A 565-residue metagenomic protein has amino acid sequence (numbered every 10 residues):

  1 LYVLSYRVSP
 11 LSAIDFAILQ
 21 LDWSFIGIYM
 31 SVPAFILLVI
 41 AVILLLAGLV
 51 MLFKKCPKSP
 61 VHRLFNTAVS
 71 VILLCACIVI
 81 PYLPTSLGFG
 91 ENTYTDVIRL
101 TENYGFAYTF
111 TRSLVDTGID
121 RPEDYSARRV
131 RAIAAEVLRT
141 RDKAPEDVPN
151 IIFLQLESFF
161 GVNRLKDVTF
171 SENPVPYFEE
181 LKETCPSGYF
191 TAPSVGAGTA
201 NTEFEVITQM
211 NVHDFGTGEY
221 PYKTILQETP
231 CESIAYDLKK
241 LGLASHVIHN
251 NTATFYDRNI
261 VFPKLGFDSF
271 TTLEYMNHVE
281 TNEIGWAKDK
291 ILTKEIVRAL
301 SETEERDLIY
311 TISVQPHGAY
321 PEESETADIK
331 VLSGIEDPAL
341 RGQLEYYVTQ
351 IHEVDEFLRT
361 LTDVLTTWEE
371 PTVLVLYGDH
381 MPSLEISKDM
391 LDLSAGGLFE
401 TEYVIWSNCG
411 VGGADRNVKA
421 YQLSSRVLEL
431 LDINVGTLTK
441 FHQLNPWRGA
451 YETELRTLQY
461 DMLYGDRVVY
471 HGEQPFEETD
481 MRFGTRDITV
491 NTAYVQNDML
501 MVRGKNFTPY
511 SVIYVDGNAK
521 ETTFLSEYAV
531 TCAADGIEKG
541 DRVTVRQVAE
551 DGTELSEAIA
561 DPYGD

Functional and structural regions predicted by a protein language model:
L1-L100, K539-R542: Transmembrane and membrane-interface helices of multi-pass, inner-membrane envelope-modifying transferases
S5, I26-P33, K55-S59, T117 (+7 more regions): Short secondary-structure junctions and interdomain/linker hinges
F16-I28, F35-I36, Y108-I119, D124-T140 (+4 more regions): Short alpha-helical interface patches
F16-L19, N103-Y108, A127, V175 (+2 more regions): Alpha-helix initiation and N-capping motif
D22, I151-L156: Residue-level preference for non-acidic, small/hydrophobic
V71-C75, R121-A127, L238, G504: Conserved glycine-centered beta-strand/turn positions repeated across beta-sheet architectures
I80-F153: Membrane-interface segments at or immediately adjacent to transmembrane helices that form the boundary between
L138-E146, L156, G161-D565: Solvent-exposed soluble domains appended to multi-pass membrane proteins
